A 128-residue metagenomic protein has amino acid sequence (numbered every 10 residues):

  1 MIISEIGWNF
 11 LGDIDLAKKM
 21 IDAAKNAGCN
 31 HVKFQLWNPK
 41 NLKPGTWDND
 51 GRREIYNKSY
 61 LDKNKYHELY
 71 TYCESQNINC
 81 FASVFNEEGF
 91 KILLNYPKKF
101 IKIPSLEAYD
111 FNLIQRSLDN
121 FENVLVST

Functional and structural regions predicted by a protein language model:
M1-L11, K43-T46: N-terminal small/glycine-rich loop or linker at the start of catalytic domains across soluble metabolic enzymes
E5, A24, L93, S127: Conserved, mostly hydrophobic/aromatic
G7-N9, Q35-P39, F85-E87, L106: Active-site beta-loop-alpha junctions enriched in small/polar residues
D13-I14, L42, L61-Y66, G89 (+1 more regions): Active-site-adjacent beta->alpha loops and helix N-cap segments on the catalytic face of soluble alpha/beta enzymes
K18-W37, Y96-P97: Catalytic domains of carbohydrate-active enzymes, especially glycoside hydrolases
G28, I92-I101, L118-V124: Glycine-enriched alpha-helix->loop->beta-strand junction motifs that scaffold or abut catalytic
N30-L61: Glycine-rich, proline-tolerant flexible connector loops at the mouths of alpha/beta enzymes
Y56-L61, N79-N86, K99-D110, N123-T128: Catalytic beta/alpha-barrel core
